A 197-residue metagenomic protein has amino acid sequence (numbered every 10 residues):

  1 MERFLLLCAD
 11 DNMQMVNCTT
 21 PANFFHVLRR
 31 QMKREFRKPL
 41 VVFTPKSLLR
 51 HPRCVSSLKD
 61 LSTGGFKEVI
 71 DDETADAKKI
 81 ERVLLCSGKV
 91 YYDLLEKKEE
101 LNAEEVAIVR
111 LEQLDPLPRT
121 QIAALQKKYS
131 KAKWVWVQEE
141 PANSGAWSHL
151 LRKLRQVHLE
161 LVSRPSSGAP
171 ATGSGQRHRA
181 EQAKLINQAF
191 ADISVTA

Functional and structural regions predicted by a protein language model:
M1, Q14-N17, P21-A22, M32-R34 (+2 more regions): Peripheral docking tails and interdomain loops at the edges of cofactor- or intermediate-handling domains
M1-V90: Active-site phosphate/pyrophosphate-binding segments
A9-N12, L101-I108, K131-K133, L154-V162: Structural alpha-beta junctions
H26-R30, F36, H51-S57, L95-K97 (+3 more regions): Short acidic, glycine/serine/threonine-rich loops at helix termini
L48-L49, V90-Y92, L114, P141-N143: Short acidic, S/G/P-rich loop/turn micro-motifs used as interaction or catalytic elements
L85-L94, L111-E112, Q188-V195: NTP/phosphate- and nucleic-acid-binding module
Y91-K131: Generic long, charged, amphipathic alpha-helical segments
D115-H149, S174: Glycine-rich, anion-gripping cofactor-binding loops and their flanking helix/strand elements in enzyme active sites
